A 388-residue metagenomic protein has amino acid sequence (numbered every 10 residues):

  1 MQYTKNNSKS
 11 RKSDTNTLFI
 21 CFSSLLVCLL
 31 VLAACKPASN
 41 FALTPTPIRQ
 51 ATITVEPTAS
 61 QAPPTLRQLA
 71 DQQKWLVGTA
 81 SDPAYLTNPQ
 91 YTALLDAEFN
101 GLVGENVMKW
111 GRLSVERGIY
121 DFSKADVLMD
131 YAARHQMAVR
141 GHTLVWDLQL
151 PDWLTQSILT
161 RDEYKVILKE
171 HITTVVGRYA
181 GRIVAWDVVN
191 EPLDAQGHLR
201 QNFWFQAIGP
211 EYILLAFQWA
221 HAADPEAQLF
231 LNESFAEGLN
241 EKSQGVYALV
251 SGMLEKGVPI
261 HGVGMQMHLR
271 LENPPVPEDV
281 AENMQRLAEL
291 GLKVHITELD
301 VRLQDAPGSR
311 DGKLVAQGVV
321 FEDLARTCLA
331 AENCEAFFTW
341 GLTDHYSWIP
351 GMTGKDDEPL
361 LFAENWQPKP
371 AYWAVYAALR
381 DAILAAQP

Functional and structural regions predicted by a protein language model:
C21-A33: Bacterial N-terminal signal peptides
L30, C35-P64, L69, A385-P388: Ser/Thr-rich, Proline-interspersed low-complexity disordered segments
P57-G101, E105: Boundary/entry segment of secreted carbohydrate-active catalytic domains
T79-T92, W110-S123, L193-H198, A236-G245 (+2 more regions): Acidic-and-aromatic substrate-binding clefts and catalytic sites of carbohydrate-active enzymes
P83-E98, V166-V175, E241-M253, V320-A325: Short, acidic/polar
A97, G101-V115, K124-A236, L303: Substrate-binding cleft and catalytic face of glycoside hydrolase catalytic domains, especially the flexible beta-alpha
L128-A138, Q206-L231, L239-P307, E322-E335: Glycoside hydrolase catalytic-domain groove-lining segments
V315-M352, A363: Substrate-binding cleft of secreted/luminal carbohydrate-active enzymes
